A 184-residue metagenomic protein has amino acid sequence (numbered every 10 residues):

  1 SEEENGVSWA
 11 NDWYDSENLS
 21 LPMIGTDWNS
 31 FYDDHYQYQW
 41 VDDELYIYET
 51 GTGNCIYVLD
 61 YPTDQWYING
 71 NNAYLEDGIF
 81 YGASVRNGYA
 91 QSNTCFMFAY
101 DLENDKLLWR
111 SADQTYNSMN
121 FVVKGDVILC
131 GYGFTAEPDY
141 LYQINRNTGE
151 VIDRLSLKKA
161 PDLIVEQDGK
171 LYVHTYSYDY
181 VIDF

Functional and structural regions predicted by a protein language model:
S1-M23, N54-D64, K106-D113, Y140 (+1 more regions): Aromatic (tryptophan-biased) beta-strands that constitute blades/sheets of beta-rich domains
A10-N11, S16-Y32, T63-E76, D113-G125 (+1 more regions): Repeated scaffold domains used in trafficking and secretory/extracellular systems, primarily beta-propellers
Q39, Y81-G82, C130, V173: Residue position within the beta-strands of beta-propeller blades
Q39-V41, G88-T94, G133-P138: Short, solvent-exposed loop/turn segments at conserved positions within beta-propeller repeat blades
E44-Y46, C95-F98, Y140-Y142, Y178-Y180: A short loop-to-beta-strand structural motif that recurs across blades of beta-propeller domains
T50-T52, D101-N104, N145-G149, F184: Short loop/turn segments that connect beta-strands within beta-propeller blades
L59-V122: Eukaryotic tandem repeat interaction scaffolds
D162-F184: Blade-level signature of beta-propeller repeat domains, shared across WD40, Kelch, NHL, RCC1 and BNR/Asp-box propellers
